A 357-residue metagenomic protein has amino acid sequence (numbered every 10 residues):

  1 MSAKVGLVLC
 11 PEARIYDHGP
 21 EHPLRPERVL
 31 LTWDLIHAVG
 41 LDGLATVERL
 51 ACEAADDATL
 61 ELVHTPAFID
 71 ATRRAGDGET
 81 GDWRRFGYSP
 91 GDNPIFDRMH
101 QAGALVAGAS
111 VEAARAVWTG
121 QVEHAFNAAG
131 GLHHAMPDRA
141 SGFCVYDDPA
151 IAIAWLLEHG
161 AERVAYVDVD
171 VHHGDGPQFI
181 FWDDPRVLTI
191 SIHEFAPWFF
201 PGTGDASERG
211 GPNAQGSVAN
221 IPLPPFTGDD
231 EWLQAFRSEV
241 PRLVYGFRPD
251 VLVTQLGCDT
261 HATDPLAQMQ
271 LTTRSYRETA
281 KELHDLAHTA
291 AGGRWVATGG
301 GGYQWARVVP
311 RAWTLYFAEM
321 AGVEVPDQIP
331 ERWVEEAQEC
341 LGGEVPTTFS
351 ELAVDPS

Functional and structural regions predicted by a protein language model:
M1-L62: N-terminal low-complexity, Ser/Thr- and acidic-residue-enriched intrinsically disordered segments
M1-L9, R14-D17, A71-A75, E79-S357: A general "terminal functional-core" signal
A51-A54, T59-R74, G87: Eukaryotic helix-linker segments that join adjacent hydrophobic helices
